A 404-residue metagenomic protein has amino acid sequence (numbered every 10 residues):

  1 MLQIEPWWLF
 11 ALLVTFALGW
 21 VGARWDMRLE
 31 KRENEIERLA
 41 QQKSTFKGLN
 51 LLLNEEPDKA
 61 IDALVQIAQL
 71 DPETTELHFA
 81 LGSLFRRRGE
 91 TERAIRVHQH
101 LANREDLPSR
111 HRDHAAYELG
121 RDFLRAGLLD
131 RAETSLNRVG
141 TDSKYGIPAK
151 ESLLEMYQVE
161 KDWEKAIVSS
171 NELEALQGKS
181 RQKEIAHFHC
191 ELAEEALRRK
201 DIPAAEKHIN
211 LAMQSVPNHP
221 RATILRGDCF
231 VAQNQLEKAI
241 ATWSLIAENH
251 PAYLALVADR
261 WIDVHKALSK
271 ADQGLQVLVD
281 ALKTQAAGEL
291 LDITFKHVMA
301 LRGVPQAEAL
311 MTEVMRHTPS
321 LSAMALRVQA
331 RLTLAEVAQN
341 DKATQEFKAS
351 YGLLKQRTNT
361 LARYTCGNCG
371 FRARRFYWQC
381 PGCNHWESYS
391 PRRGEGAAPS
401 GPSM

Functional and structural regions predicted by a protein language model:
M1-L39, T134-E151, E155, V159-G178 (+3 more regions): Long, contiguous interaction/recruitment modules in multidomain scaffold/adaptor proteins
E37-E73, A80, R86-E90, R96 (+3 more regions): Alpha-helical segment of the N-proximal tetratricopeptide repeat
Q42, E76, R110-H114, P148 (+7 more regions): Start-of-helix register in tetratricopeptide repeats
K47, L81, L119, L153 (+7 more regions): Structural register within alpha-helical repeat arrays
L51, F85, F123, Y157 (+5 more regions): Residue at a conserved register position within TPR or TPR-like alpha-solenoid repeats
P72, D106, R110, K144 (+5 more regions): Short coil turns that delineate tetratricopeptide repeat
